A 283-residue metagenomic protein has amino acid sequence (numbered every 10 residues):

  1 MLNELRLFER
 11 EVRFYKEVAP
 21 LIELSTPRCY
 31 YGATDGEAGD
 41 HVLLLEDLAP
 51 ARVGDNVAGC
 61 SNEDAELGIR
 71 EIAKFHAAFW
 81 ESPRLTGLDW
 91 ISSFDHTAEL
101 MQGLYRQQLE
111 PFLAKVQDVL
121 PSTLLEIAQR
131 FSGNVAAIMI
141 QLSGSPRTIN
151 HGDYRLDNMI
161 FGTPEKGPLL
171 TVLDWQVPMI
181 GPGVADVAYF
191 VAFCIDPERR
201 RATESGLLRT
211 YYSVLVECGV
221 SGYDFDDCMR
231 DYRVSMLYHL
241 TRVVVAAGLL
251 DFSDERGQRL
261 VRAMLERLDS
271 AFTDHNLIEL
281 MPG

Functional and structural regions predicted by a protein language model:
M1-L104, G183-V184, R199, S221 (+1 more regions): Conserved ATP-binding subdomain of kinase catalytic cores across diverse folds
R10, E63, L67-R70, Q107 (+6 more regions): Generic recognition of stable, solvent-exposed alpha-helical segments in well-folded globular domains
R13, V177-V220, M236-R256: Active-site activation/catalytic loop segments of kinase-like enzymes and analogous catalytic loops in related
A33-G36, D47-A49, Y154, T163 (+2 more regions): Short, flexible loop/turn elements at secondary-structure junctions
A77, G87-I138, T241-V244: Active-site catalytic-loop/activation-segment of kinase and kinase-like phosphoryl-transfer enzymes
N134-G183: Active-site acidic catalytic loop and adjacent metal/ATP-binding pocket of ATP-dependent phosphoryl transfer enzymes
V220-M236, L268: All-alpha amphipathic helical-bundle segments outside canonical DNA-binding/catalytic cores that form hydrophobic
V234-G283: ATP/Mg2+ or Mg2+-diphosphate-binding catalytic cores that bind nucleotide phosphates or diphosphates via glycine-rich
